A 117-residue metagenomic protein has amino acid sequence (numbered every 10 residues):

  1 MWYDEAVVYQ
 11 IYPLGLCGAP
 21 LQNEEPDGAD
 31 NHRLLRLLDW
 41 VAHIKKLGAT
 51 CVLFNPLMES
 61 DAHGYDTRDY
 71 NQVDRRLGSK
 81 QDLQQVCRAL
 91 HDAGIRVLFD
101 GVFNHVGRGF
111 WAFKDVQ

Functional and structural regions predicted by a protein language model:
M1-Q117: Acidic/aromatic-lined carbohydrate-recognition and catalytic surfaces of CAZymes acting on diverse glycans
